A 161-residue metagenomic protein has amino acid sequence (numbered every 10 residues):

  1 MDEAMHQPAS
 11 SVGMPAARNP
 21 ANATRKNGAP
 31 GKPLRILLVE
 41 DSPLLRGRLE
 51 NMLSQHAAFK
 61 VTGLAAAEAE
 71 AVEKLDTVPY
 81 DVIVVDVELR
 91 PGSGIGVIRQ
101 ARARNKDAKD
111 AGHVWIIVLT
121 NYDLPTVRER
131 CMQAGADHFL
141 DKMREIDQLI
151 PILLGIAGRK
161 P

Functional and structural regions predicted by a protein language model:
M1-R35, P43, D147-P161: Non-catalytic signal-transmission and effector/linker regions of two-component phosphorelay proteins
E40: Conserved acidic carboxylate
P43-G63: Two-component/phosphorelay signaling modules centered on CheY-like receiver
L64-V82: Acidic, metal-coordinating helix/loop segments flanking the phosphotransfer/catalytic sites of two-component signaling
V87-E88: The short loop immediately C-terminal to the conserved phospho-acceptor aspartate in CheY-like receiver
I95-A111: Short amphipathic alpha-helix used as the core "switch/output" element in two-component signaling
G96, D123-L140, R144, P151: Alpha4 helix (beta4-alpha4-beta5 surface) of REC/receiver domains from two-component response regulators
